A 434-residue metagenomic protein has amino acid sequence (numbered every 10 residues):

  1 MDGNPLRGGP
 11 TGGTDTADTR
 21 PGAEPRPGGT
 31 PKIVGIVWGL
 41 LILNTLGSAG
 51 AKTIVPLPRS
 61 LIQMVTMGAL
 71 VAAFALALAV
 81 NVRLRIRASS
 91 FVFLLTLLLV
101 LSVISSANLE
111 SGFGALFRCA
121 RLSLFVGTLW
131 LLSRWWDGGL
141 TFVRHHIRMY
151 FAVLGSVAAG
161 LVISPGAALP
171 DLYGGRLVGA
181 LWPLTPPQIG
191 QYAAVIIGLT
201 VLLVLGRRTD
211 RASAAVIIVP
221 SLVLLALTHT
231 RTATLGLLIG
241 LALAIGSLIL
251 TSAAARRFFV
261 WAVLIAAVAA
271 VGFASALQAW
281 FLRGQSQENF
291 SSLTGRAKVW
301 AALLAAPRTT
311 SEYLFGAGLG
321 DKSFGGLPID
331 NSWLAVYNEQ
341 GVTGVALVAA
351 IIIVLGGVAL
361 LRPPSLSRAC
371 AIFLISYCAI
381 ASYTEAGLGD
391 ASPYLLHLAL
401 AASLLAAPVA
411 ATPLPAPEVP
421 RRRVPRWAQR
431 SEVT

Functional and structural regions predicted by a protein language model:
D2-D18, E24, G29, Q340-S382 (+1 more regions): Hydrophobic transmembrane alpha-helices and their immediate junctions
D2-V80, L98-N108, C378-S382, L396: N-terminal signal-anchor transmembrane segment
K32-V37, S90-L97, L131-A159: Interfacial loop-to-transmembrane-helix boundary motif in multi-pass membrane proteins
S90-V103, S111-R134, R148: Aromatic-anchored transmembrane helix interface
R144-L172, L184-S247: Alpha-helical transmembrane segments of multi-pass inner-membrane proteins
V162-S164, I245-Q287, A306-T309: A membrane-periplasm/extracellular boundary helix in multi-pass inner-membrane enzymes that assemble envelope glycans
F281-T343, A359-P363: Long extracytoplasmic/lumenal interhelical loops at the membrane interface of multi-pass membrane proteins
I372-A379, L388-T434: Transmembrane alpha-helices of multi-pass inner-membrane enzymes
